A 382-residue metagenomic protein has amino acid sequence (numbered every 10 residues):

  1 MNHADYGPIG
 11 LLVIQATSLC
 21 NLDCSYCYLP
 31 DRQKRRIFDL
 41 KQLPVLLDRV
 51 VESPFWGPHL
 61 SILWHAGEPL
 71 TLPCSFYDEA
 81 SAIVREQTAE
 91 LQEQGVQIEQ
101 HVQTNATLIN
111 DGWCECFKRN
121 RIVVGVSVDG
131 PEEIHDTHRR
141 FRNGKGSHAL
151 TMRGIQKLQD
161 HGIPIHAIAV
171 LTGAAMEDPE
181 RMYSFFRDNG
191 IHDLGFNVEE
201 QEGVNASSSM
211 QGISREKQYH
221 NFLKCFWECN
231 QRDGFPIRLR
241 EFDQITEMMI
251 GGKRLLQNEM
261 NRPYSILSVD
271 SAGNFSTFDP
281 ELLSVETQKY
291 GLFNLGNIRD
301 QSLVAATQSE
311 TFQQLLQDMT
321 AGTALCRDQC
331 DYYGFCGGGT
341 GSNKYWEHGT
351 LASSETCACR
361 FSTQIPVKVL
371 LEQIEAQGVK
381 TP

Functional and structural regions predicted by a protein language model:
N2-L11, Q314-A321: Ferredoxin-like iron-sulfur electron-transfer modules
Y6-K41: Canonical Radical SAM [4Fe-4S] cluster-binding loop centered on the CxxxCxxC motif and its immediate flanking residues
G10, P58-L63, V96, P263 (+2 more regions): Exposed loop/turn and edge beta-strand positions of beta-sandwich/beta-sheet ligand-binding modules
A16-D23, T71, L325-Q329, Y333-G334: Cysteine-centered iron-sulfur cluster-binding motifs in ferredoxin-type domains/subunits of redox enzymes
L47-L63, L72-Q201, N205-G212: Radical SAM/AdoMet-radical enzyme domain recognition
G67-E68: Active-site neighborhood of divalent metal-dependent phosphoester/pyrophosphate hydrolases
F141-A149, Q156-S268, A272-F275, P280-I298: Radical SAM enzyme [4Fe-4S]-AdoMet core and its adjacent flexible, acidic and glycine-rich loops/tails across
V285-P382: Flexible mid-to-C-terminal extensions adjoining Fe-S/redox cofactors in radical SAM and related proteins
